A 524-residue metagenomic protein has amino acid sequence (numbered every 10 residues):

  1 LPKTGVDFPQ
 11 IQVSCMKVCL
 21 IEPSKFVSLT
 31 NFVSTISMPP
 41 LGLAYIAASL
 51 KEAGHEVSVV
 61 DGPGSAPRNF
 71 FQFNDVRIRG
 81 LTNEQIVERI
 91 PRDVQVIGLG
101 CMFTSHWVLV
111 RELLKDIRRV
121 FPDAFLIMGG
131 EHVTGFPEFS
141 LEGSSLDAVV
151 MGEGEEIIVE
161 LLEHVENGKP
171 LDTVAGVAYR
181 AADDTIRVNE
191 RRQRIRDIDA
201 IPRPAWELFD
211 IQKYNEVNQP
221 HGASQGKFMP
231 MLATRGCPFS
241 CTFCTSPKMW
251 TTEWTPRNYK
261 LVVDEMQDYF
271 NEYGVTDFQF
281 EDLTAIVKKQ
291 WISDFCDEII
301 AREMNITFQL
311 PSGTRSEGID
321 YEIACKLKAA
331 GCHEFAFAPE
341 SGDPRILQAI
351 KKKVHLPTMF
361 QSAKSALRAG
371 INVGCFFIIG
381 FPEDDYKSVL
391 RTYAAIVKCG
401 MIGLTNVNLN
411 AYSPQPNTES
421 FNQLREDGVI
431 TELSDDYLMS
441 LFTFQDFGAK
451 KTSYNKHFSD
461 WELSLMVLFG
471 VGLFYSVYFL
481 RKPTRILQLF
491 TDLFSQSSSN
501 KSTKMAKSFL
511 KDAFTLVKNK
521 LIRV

Functional and structural regions predicted by a protein language model:
L1-C15, L20, E52, E56 (+4 more regions): Radical SAM enzyme core and accessory elements
M16-C19, S24-F32, R180-P230: N-terminal [4Fe-4S]-dependent radical SAM core
K17, S49-D197, N417: Glycine-rich beta-alpha loop elements in corrinoid/cobalamin-binding modules across cobalamin-dependent enzymes
V27, A66-R68, P137, F239 (+6 more regions): Flexible glycine/acidic-rich beta-alpha junction loops that bind and position SAM and/or redox cofactors in anaerobic
L29-L43: Glycine- and acidic-residue-enriched helix-capping/strand-helix junction motifs
M38, D199, R203-F381, A394: Radical SAM [4Fe-4S] cluster-binding motif and immediate context
F139-E156, K326-E334, R391-L409: Structural recognition of alpha->loop->beta junctions
